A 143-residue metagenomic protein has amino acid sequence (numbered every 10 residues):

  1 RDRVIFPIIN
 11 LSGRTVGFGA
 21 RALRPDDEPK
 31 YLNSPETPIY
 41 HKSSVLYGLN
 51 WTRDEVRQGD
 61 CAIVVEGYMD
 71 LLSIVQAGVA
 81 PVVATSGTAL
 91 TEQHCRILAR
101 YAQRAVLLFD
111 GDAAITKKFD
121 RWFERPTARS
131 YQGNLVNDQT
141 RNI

Functional and structural regions predicted by a protein language model:
R1-A105, K118-F119: Phosphate-handling DNA/RNA-contact segment within nucleic-acid enzymes
L90-I143: Conserved phosphate-handling catalytic cores of large alpha/beta enzymes
